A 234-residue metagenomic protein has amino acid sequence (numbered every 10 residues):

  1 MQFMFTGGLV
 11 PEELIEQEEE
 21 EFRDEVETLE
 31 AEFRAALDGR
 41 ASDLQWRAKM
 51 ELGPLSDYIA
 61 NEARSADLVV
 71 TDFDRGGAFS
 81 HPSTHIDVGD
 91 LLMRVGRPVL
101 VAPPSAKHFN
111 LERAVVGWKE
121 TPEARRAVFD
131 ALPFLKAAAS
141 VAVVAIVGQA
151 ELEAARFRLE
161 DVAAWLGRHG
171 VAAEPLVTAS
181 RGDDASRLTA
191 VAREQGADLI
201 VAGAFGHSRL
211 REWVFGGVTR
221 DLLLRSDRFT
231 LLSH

Functional and structural regions predicted by a protein language model:
M1-E25, A142-R168: Acidic, proline/glycine-rich short linear motifs
E20, E32-V69, R168-I200, G206-R209 (+1 more regions): Structural beta-alpha unit
A31-F33, D38-G39, D43, F79-P103 (+2 more regions): P-loop/Walker A phosphate-binding loop and immediately adjacent motor/lid segment at beta-alpha junctions
D43, E112-R113, A139-A142, A172: Residues at the starts of beta-strands that form the adenosine-phosphate
S56-K107, V191-H234: Gly/Ser-rich helix-loop-strand patches that form or flank binding pockets for ribonucleotide-derived cofactors
P104, K119, A145-G148: Cofactor-binding loop segments of dinucleotide-utilizing enzymes, especially the Rossmann-like FAD- and NAD(P)+-binding
R113-A127, S180: Short, glycine-rich nucleotide/cofactor-binding loops
R126-F134: Histidine-anchored nucleotide/phosphate-binding helix
